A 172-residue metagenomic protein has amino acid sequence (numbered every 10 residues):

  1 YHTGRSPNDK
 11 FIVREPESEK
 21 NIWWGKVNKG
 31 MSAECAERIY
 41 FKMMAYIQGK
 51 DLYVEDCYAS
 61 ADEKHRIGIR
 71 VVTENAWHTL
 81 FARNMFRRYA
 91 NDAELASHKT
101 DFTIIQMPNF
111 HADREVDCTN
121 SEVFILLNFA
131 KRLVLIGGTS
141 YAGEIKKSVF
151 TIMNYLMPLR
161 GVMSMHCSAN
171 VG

Functional and structural regions predicted by a protein language model:
Y1-A169: A noncatalytic interaction/capping subdomain that flanks phosphate/NTP-handling catalytic cores
G172: Basic (Lys/Arg-enriched) interaction patch that binds polyanionic ligands
